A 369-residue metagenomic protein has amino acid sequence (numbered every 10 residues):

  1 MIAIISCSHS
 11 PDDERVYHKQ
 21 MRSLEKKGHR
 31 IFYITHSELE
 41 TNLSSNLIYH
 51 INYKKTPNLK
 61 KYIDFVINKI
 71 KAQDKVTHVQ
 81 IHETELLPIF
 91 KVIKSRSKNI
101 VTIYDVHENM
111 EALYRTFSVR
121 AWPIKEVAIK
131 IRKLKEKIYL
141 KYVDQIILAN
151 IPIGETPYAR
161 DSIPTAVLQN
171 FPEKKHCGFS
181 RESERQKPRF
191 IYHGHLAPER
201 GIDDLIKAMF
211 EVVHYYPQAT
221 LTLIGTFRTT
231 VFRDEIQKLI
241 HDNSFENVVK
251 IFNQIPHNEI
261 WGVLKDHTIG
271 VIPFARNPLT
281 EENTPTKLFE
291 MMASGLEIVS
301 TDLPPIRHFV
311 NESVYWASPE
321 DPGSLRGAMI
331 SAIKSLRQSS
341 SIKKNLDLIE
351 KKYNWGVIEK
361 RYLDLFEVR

Functional and structural regions predicted by a protein language model:
A3-I5, I147, E182-R200, L205-M209 (+1 more regions): Conserved donor-binding/catalytic core segment of Leloir-type glycosyltransferases
H9-R15, R200, N258-V263, G270-M292 (+1 more regions): Nucleotide-sugar-dependent
R22, I63-I70, R96, Y104 (+2 more regions): Membrane-proximal helix-turn-helix segments that form the acceptor-binding/catalytic region of lipid-linked
E40, I129-V167, P172-C177, H308 (+1 more regions): A short, active-site helix/loop in glycosyltransferases that binds the activated sugar's phosphate group
K69-P88, I100-I103: Short N-terminal targeting/anchoring amphipathic segment
G225, R233-E259: Nucleotide-activated donor-binding/catalytic signature segment of Leloir-type glycosyltransferases, i.e., the conserved
V314-G323, I330-R337: Conserved acidic donor-binding segment of nucleotide-sugar-dependent glycosyltransferases
L336-E367: A charged, aromatic-enriched C-terminal amphipathic alpha-helix characteristic of glycosyltransferases across folds
